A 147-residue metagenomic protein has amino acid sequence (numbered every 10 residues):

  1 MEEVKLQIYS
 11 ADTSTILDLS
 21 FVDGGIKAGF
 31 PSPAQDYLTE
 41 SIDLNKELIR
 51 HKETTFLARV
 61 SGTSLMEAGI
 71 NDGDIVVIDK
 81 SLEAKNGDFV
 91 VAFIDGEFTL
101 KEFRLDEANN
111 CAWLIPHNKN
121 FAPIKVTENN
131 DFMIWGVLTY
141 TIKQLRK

Functional and structural regions predicted by a protein language model:
M1-M66, E97-F98, N110, I134-W135 (+1 more regions): Short, positionally conserved secondary-structure boundary motifs
I49, L65, S81-E83, L105: Short polar/acidic secondary-structure junctions
G73-D74, D88: Structural motif
V77-I78, V91: Hydrophobic beta-strand signal
N86-A112: Short, compositionally biased
L105-K147: Glycine- and charge-enriched low-complexity intrinsically disordered segments
